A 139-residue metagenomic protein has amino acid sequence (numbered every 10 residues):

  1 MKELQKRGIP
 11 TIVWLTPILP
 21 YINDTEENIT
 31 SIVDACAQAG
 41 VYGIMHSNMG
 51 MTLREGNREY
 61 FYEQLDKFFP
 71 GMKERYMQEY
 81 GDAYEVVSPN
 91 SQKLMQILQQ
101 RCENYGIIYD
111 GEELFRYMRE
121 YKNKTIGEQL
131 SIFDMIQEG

Functional and structural regions predicted by a protein language model:
E3, E27-G139: Auxiliary Fe-S-binding modules of radical SAM enzymes
L4-T25, N48-M51: Conserved strand-turn element in the central/C-terminal portion of the radical SAM core barrel that lines
